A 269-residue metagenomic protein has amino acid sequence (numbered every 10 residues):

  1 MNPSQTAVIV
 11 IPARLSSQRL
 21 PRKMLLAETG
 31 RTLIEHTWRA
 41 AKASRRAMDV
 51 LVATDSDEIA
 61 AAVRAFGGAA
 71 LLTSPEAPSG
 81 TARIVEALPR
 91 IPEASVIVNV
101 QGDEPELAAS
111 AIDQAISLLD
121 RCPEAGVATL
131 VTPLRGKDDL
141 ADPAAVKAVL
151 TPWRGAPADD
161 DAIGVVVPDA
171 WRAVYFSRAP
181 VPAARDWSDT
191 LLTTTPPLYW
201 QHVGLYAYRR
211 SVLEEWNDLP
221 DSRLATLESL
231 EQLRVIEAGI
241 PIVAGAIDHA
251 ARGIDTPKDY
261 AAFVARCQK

Functional and structural regions predicted by a protein language model:
N2, T190-K269: Conserved alpha/beta core of the MobA/IspD/sugar-nucleotide pyrophosphorylase nucleotidyltransferase superfamily
P3-T54: N-terminal glycine-rich phosphate-binding loop and ensuing alpha1 helix
V8, L51, E104, K147 (+3 more regions): A residue-level structural signature of the nucleotidyltransferase/glycosyltransferase Rossmann-like core
Q18, V98, P105, Y206 (+1 more regions): Residues that recognize and position ribonucleotide moieties
A47, E93-A94, C122-V127: Short, high-confidence coil segments that cap the C-terminus of an alpha-helix and link into the following beta-strand
L51, D57-S117: Short phosphate-binding loop-to-helix
T54-D55, L107, Y208, D255: A conserved hydrophobic position in a structured secondary element of the catalytic/binding core that shapes
A108-S222: Conserved core of the sugar-phosphate nucleotidyltransferase
